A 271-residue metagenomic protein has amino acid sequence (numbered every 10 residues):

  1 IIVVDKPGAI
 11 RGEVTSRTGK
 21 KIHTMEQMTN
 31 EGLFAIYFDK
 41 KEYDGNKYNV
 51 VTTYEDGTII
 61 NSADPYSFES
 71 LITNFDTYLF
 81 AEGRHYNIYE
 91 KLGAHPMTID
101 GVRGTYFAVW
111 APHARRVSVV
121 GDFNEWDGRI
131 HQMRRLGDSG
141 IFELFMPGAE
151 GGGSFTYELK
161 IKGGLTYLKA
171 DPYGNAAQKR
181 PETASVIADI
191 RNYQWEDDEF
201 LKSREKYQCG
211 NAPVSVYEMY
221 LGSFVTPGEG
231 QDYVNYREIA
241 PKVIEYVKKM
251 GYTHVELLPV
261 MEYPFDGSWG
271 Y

Functional and structural regions predicted by a protein language model:
I1, K20, T29-A108, L136-E218 (+2 more regions): The feature marks proteins involved in alpha-glucan
D5-R11, W110-V117: Short proline/glycine-enriched turn/loop motifs at strand-loop junctions of beta-rich domains
P7-G8, A114, L221-T226, M261-Y263: Short, solvent-exposed loop/turn segments at secondary-structure junctions
R11-T18, R116-E125: Change to "...patches in solvent-exposed regions of secreted, membrane-anchored, or virion-exposed structural
P112-A114, D122-N124, K160-K162, V260-E262: An acidic- and aromatic-residue-enriched active-site/binding cleft used to recognize and process polar
V120, G222, L258: Conserved residues at the C-terminal ends of beta-strands
S203-Y207, A240-G251: Short amphipathic alpha-helices and their capping/turn segments at secondary-structure boundaries
T226, Q231-V234, Y246-Y271: Aromatic-lined carbohydrate-binding/catalytic grooves of carbohydrate-active enzymes
